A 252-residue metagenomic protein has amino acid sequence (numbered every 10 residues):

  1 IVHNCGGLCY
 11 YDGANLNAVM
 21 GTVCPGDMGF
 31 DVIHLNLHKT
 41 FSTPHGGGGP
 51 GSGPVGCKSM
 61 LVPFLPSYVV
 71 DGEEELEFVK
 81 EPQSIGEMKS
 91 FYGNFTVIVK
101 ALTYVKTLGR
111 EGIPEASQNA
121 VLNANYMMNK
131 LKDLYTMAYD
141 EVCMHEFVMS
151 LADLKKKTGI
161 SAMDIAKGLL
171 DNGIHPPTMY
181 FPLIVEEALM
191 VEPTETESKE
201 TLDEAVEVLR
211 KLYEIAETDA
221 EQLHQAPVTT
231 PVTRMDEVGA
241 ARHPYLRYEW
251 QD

Functional and structural regions predicted by a protein language model:
I1-E75, G159-I160, E187: Conserved PLP-enzyme active-site core in the AAT-like
Y11, L16, F41, V99 (+2 more regions): Residue-level detector of functional hotspots within protein domains
Y11-A14, S90, N94, A116 (+1 more regions): Glycine- and other small-residue-rich loops at beta-strand/loop junctions that grip anionic moieties
V23, E73, E77, S84-M88 (+1 more regions): Non-catalytic terminal extensions of PLP-dependent enzymes
P50-P54, K58-T96, K100-T107: Long, C-terminal catalytic modules of enzymes
